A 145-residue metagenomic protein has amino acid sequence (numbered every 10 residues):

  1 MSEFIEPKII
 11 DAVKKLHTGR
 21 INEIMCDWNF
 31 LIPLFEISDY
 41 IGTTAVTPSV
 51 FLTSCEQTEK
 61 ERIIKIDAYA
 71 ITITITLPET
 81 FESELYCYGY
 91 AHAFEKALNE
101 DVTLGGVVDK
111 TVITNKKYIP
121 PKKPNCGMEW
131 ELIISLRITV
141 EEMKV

Functional and structural regions predicted by a protein language model:
M1-I63: Small/polar-rich, solvent-exposed N-terminal microdomains that initiate assembly or binding
E3-P7, F81, L85, P124 (+1 more regions): Charge-dense, low-complexity intrinsically disordered segments
I21-E23, I32-S38, G42-T47, Y88-M143: Acidic-leaning, charged glycine-interspersed low-complexity segments
V50-E56, I73-E79, L98: Generic secondary-structure microfeatures
Q57-E59, P78-E82, K123, T139-V145: Generic "edge-of-domain/loop-turn" microfeature
R62-A68, P78-E100: Extracellular/virion structural assembly segments
I64-F81, M128-E141: Oligomerization/assembly interface segments of phage tail-like spikes and tubes
